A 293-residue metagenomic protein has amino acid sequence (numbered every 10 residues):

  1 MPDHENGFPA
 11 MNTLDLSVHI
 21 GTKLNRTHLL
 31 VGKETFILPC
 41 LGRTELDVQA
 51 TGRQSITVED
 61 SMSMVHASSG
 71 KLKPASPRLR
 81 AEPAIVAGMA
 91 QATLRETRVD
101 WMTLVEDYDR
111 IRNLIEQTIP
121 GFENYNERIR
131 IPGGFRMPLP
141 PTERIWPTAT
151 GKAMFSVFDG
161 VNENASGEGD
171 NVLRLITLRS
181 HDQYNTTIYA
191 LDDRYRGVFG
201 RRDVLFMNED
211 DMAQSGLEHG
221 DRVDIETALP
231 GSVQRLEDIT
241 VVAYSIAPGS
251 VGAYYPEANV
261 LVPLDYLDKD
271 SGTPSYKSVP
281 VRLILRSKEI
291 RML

Functional and structural regions predicted by a protein language model:
M1-E116, R174, L178-L293: Non-catalytic alpha/beta scaffold blocks inside enzyme catalytic domains
T103-D193: Long, low-complexity segments enriched in small/aliphatic residues
